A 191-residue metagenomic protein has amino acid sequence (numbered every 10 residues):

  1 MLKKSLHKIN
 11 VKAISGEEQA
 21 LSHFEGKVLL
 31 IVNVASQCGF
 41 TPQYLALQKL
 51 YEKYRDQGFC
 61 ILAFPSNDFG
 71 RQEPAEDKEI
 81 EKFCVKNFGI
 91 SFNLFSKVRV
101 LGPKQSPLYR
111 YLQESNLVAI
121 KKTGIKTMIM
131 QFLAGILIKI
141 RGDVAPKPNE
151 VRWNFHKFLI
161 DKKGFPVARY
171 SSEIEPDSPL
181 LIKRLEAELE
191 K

Functional and structural regions predicted by a protein language model:
M1-S22: N-terminal "domain-start" segment that seeds a small globular fold
K27-V28, S36-Q37, T41-P65, C84-F88: Conserved helix-turn-beta segment immediately C-terminal to the redox Cys motif in thioredoxin-like folds
V28-L30, K157: Hydrophobic beta-strand anchors of alpha/beta hydrolase catalytic cores
A35-L47, S66-P74, K157, G164 (+1 more regions): Short, thiol/selenol-centered motifs that function as redox-active sites or metal-ligating centers
G58-E76, I90-G102: Thiol-based oxidoreductase modules, predominantly thioredoxin-like and allied folds used for disulfide exchange
F83-V85, G89-E175: Thiol/selenol-based redox catalytic cores and closely related redox-interacting motifs
A168-E190: Non-catalytic, surface beta->alpha helical segment in thiol-disulfide oxidoreductase systems
